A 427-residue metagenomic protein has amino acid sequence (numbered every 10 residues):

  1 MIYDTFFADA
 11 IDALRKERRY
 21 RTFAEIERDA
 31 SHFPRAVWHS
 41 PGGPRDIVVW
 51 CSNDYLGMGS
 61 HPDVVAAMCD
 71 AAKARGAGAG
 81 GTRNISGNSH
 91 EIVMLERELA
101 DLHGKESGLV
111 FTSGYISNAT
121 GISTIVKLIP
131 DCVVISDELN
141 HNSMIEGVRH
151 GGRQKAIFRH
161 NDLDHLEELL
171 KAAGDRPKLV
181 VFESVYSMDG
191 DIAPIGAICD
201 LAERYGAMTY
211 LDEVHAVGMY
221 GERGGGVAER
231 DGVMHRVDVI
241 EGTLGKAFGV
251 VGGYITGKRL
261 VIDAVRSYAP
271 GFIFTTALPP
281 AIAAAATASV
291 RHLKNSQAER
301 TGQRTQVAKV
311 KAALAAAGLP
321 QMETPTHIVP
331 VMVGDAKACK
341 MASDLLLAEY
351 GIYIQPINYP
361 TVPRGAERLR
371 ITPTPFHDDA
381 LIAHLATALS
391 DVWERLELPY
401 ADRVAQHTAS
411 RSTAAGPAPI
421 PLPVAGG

Functional and structural regions predicted by a protein language model:
I2-D4, A8-R75, A207: N-terminal "arm"/small-domain region of PLP-dependent enzymes with the aminotransferase-like
D54, A156-L211, T374: Active-site phosphate-binding strand-loop segment of PLP-dependent enzymes
Y55-M58, P62, A66-D70, A74 (+3 more regions): PLP-dependent enzyme catalytic core of the Aspartate aminotransferase-like
T82-S86, E96-T120: Short loop-beta-helix segment that forms the pyridoxal 5′-phosphate
I122-N142: Conserved PLP-anchoring active-site segment centered on the Schiff-base-forming lysine
A193, P280, T287-Y353: Conserved PLP-dependent catalytic core of the aminotransferase class-I/II
G206, E213, G226-L244, D263 (+1 more regions): Conserved active-site segment immediately N-terminal to the catalytic lysine that forms the internal aldimine
V239-E241, V251-R300: Conserved core segment of the aminotransferase class I/II
